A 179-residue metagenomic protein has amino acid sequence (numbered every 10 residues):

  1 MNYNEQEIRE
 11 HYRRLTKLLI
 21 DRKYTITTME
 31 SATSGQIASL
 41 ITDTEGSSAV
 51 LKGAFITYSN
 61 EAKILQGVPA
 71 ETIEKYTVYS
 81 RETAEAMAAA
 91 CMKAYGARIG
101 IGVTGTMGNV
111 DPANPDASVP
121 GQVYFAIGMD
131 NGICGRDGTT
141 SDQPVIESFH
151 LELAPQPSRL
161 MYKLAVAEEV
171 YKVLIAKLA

Functional and structural regions predicted by a protein language model:
M1-A179: Short alpha-helical segments enriched in small residues
